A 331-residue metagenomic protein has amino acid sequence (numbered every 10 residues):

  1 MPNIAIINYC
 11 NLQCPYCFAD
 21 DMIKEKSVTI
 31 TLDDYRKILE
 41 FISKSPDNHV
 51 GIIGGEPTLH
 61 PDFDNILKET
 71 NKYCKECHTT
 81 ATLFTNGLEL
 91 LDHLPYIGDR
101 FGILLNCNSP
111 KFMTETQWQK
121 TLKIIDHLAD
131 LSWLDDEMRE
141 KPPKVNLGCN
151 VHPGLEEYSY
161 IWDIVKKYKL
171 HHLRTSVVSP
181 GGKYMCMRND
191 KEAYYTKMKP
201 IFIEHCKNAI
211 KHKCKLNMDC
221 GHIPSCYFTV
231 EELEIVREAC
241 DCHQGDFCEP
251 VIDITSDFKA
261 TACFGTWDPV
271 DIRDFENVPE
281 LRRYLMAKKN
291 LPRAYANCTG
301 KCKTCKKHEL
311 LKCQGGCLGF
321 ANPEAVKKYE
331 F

Functional and structural regions predicted by a protein language model:
M1-D34: Canonical Radical SAM [4Fe-4S] cluster-binding loop centered on the CxxxCxxC motif and its immediate flanking residues
M1-N3, K44-P46, A287-N290: N-terminal [4Fe-4S]-dependent radical SAM core
C10, C14-C17, C240-C248, C263 (+3 more regions): Short cysteine clusters
N11, E89, P110, N150-G154 (+6 more regions): Short, solvent-exposed loop/turn segments at secondary-structure junctions
Q13, C107, T255-D257: Residue-level recognition of short loop/turn positions
L32-I53, H60-P180, M185-A193: Radical SAM/AdoMet-radical enzyme domain recognition
P142-K144, G181-D268: A C-terminal junction/extension of Radical SAM enzymes
K259-A260, F264-F331: Flexible mid-to-C-terminal extensions adjoining Fe-S/redox cofactors in radical SAM and related proteins
